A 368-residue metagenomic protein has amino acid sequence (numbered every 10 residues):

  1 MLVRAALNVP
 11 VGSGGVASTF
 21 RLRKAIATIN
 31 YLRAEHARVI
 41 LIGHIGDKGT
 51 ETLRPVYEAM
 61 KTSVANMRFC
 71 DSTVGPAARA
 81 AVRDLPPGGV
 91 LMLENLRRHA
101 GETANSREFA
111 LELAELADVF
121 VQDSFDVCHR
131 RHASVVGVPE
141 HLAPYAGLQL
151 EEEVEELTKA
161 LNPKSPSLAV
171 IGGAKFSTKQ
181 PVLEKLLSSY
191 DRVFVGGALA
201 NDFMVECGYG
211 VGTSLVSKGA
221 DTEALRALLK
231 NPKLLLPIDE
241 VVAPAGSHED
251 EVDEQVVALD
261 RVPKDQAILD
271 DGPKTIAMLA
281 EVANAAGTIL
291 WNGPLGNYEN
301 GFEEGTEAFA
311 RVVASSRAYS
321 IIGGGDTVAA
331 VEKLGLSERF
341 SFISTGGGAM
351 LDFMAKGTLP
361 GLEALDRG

Functional and structural regions predicted by a protein language model:
M1-G368: Active-site loop-to-helix "anion-binding N-cap" substructures in soluble metabolic enzymes
